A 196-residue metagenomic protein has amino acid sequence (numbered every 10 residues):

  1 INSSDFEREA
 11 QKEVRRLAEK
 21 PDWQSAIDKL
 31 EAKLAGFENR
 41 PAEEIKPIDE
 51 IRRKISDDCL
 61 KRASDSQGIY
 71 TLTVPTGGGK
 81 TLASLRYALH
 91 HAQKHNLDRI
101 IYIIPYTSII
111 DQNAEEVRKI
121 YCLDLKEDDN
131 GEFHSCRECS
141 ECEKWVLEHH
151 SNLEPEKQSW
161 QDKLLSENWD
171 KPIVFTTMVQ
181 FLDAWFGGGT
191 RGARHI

Functional and structural regions predicted by a protein language model:
I1-I196: N-terminal helicase ATP-binding lobe
